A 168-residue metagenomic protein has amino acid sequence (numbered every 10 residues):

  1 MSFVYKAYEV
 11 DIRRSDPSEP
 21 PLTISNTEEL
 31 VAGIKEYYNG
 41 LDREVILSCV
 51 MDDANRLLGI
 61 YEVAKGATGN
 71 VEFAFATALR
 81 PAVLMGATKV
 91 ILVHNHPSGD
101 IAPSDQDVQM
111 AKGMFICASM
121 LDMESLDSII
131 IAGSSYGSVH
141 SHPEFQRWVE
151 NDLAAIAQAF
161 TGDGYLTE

Functional and structural regions predicted by a protein language model:
M1-A87, Q106-E124, A132-E168: N-terminal beta-strand/alpha-helix entry module and adjacent surface of metal-dependent catalytic domains
V90-H96: Short beta-strands and strand-loop turn motifs
H96, I130-A132: Conserved beta-strand edge residues that scaffold enzyme active sites
S98-A102: Short, solvent-exposed loop/turn segments at secondary-structure junctions
D127: Beta-strand-loop-alpha "switch" segments that mediate conformational coupling across diverse proteins
